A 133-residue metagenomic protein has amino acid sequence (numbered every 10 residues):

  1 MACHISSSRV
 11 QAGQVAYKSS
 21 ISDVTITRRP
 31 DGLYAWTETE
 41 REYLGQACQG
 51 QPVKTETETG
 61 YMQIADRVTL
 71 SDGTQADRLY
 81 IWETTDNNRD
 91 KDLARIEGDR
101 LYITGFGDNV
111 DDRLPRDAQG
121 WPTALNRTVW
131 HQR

Functional and structural regions predicted by a protein language model:
M1-Q11: Short, compositionally biased segments
S6-S8, E38-G45, I81-R89, G107-N109: Short, solvent-exposed aromatic-acidic interface loops
V10-T74: N-terminal glycine/threonine-rich, aromatic-flanked beta-hairpin/loop signature
K18-R28, K91-R95, D99, V129-H131: Broad, structure-driven detector of short, well-ordered beta-strand segments within folded domains
Q51-T69, G98-R133: Edge beta-strand at a domain terminus
S71-Y102, G107: Acidic, glycine-rich flexible loop segments
